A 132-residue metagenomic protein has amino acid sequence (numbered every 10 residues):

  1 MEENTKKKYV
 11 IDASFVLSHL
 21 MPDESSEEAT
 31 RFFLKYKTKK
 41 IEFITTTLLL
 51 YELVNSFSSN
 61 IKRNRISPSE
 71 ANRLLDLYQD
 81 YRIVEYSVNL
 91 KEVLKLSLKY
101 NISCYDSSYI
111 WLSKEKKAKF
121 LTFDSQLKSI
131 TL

Functional and structural regions predicted by a protein language model:
M1-L48, N60-S69: Short, well-structured N-terminal submotif of metal-dependent ribonuclease cores
F15-V16, L49, Y109, Q126-L127: Alpha-helix capping/helix-boundary segments
T38-E42, L75-V84: Short, mixed-charge aromatic SLiMs
V54-Y81, L90: Active-site-proximal, substrate-binding regions of enzyme catalytic domains and RNA-binding/basic surfaces
Y81-Q126: Active-site neighborhoods of divalent-metal-dependent phosphate/nucleic-acid chemistry enzymes
S129-L132: Short loop/helix-cap segments at secondary-structure boundaries that form the rim of catalytic
